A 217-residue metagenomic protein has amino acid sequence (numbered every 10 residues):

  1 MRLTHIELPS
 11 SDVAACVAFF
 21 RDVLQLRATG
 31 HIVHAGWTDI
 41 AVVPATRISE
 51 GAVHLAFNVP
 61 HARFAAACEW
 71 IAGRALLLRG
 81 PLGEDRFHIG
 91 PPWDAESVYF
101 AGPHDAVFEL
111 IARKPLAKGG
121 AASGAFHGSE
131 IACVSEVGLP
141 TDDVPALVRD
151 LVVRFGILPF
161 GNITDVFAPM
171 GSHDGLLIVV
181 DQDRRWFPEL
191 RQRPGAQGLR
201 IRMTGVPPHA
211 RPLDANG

Functional and structural regions predicted by a protein language model:
M1-L3, P9-A28, G36-L82, A101-G217: Glyoxalase I/VOC metalloenzyme domain signal
V33: Short aromatic-centered micro-motifs
G83-F87: Surface-exposed loop and turn segments in beta-propeller and other repeat-based domains that flank or scaffold
P92-A95: Short, small/polar residue-rich loop motifs at catalytic or cofactor-binding pockets
